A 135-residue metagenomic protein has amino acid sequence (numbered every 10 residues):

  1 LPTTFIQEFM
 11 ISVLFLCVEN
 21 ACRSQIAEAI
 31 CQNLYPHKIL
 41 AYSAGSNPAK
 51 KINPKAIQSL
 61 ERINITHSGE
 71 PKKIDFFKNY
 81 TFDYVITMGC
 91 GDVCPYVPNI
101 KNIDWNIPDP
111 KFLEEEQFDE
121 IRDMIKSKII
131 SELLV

Functional and structural regions predicted by a protein language model:
L1-F9: Short, Lys/Arg-enriched N-terminal segments with co-localized hydrophobic residues within the first ~10-30 amino acids
F9-V135: Short polar/charged helix/loop
